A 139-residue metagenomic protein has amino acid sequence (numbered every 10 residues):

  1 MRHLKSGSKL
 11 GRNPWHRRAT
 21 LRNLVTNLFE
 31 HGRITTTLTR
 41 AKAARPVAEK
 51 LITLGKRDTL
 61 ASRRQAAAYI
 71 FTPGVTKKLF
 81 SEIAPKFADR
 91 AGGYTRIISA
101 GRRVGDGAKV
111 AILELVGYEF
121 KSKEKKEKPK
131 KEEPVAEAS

Functional and structural regions predicted by a protein language model:
M1-S139: Structured, basic alpha/beta domains of bacterial-type, RNA-associated proteins
